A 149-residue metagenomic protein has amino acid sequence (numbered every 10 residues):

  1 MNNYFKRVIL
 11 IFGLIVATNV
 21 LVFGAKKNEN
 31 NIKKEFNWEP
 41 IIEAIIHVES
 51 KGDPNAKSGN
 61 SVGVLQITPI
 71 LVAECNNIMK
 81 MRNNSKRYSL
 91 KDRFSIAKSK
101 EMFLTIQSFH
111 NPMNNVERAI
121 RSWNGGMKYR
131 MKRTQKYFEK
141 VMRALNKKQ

Functional and structural regions predicted by a protein language model:
N2-I9: Bacterial N-terminal signal peptides that target proteins for export
I11-N19: Bacterial N-terminal signal peptides
N19-V20, V62: Residues in and immediately flanking transmembrane alpha helices
V22-G24: Boundary at the C-terminal end of the N-terminal hydrophobic targeting segment
K26-Q149: Catalytic glycan-binding domains that act on GlcNAc-containing polysaccharides
